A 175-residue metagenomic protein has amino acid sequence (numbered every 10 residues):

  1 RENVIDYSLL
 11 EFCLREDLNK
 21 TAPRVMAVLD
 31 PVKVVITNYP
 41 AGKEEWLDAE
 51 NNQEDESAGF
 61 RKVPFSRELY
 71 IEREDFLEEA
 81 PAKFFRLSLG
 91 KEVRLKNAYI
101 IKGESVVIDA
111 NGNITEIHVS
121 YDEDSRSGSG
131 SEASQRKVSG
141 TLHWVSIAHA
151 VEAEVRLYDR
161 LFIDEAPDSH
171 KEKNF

Functional and structural regions predicted by a protein language model:
R1-F175: Basic, alpha-helical terminal appendages of large translation-related enzymes
